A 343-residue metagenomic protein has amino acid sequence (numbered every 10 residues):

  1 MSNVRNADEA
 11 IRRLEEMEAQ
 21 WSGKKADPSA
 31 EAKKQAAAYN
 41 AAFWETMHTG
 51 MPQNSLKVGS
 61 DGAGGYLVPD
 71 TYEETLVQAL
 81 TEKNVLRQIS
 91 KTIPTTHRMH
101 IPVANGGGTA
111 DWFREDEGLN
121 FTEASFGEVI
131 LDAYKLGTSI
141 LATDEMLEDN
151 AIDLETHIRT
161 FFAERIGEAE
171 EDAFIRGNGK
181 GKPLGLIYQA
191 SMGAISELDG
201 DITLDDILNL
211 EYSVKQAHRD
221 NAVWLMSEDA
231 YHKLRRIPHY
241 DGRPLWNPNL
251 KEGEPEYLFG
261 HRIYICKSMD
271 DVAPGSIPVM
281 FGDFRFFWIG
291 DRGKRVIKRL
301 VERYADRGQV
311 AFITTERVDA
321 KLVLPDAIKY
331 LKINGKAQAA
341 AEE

Functional and structural regions predicted by a protein language model:
M1-S125, V129, M269: Assembly-associated, polar helix/coil segments characteristic of icosahedral protein shells
T71-E343: Structured, hydrophobic secondary-structure cores that serve as assembly/anchoring elements
